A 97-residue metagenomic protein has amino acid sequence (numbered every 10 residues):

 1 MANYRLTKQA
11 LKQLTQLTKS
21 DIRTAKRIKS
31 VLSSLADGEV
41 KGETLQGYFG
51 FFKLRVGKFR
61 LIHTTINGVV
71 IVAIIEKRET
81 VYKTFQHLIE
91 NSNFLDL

Functional and structural regions predicted by a protein language model:
M1-Y4, K19-A25, V56-F59, T64-L97: Enriched for short, Lys/Arg-rich terminal
L6-E39: N-terminal first-folded block
K29-R55, S92: A short, surface-exposed loop/turn module that caps and links secondary-structure elements
